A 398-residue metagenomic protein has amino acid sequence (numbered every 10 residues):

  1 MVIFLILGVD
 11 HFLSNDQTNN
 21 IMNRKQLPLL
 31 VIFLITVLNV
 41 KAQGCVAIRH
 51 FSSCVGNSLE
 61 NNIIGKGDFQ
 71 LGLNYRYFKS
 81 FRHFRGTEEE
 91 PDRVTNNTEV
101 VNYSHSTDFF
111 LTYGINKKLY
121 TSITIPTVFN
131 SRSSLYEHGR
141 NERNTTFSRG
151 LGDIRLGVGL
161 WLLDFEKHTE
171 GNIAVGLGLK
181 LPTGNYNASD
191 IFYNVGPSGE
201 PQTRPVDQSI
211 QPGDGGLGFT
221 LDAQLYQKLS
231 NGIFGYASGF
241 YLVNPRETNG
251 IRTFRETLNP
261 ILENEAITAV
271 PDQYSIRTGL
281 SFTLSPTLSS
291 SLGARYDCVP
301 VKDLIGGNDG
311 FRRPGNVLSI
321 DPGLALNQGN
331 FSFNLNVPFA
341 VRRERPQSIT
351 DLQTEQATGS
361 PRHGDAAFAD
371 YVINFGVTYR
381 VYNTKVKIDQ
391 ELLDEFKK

Functional and structural regions predicted by a protein language model:
Q43-A47, E60-D68, S80-R82, K118 (+6 more regions): Short loop/turn motifs that connect adjacent beta-strands in outer-membrane beta-barrel proteins
G65-L71, K117-L119, T169-I173, G215 (+5 more regions): Outer-envelope beta-barrel architecture signal
G67, Y103-T107, S148-I154, G171 (+5 more regions): Residues that define the transmembrane beta-barrel architecture of outer-membrane proteins
L73-K79, I123-T127, I173-L181, L221 (+5 more regions): Transmembrane beta-barrel strands of outer-membrane/channel proteins
Y75-Y77, Y113, I125, L160-L162 (+5 more regions): Residue-level signature of outer-membrane beta-barrel architecture
Y77-S106, S209-P212: Surface-exposed strand-loop-strand hairpins of Gram-negative outer-membrane beta-barrel proteins
F84-E88, R93, E247-K398: Outer membrane beta-barrel transmembrane domains
N130-I267: Outer-membrane pore/translocation modules
